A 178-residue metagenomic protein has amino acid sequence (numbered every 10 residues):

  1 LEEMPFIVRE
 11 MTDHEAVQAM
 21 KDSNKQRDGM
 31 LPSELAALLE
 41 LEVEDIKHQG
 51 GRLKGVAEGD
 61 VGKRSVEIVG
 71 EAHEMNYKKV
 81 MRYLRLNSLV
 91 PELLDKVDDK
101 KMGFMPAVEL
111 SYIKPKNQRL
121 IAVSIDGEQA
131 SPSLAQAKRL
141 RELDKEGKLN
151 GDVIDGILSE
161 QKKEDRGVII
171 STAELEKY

Functional and structural regions predicted by a protein language model:
E2-S88, Y112: Amphipathic, charge-rich alpha-helical segments that serve as recognition/docking helices
Y77-Y178: Amphipathic alpha-helical extensions and coiled-coil-like segments
